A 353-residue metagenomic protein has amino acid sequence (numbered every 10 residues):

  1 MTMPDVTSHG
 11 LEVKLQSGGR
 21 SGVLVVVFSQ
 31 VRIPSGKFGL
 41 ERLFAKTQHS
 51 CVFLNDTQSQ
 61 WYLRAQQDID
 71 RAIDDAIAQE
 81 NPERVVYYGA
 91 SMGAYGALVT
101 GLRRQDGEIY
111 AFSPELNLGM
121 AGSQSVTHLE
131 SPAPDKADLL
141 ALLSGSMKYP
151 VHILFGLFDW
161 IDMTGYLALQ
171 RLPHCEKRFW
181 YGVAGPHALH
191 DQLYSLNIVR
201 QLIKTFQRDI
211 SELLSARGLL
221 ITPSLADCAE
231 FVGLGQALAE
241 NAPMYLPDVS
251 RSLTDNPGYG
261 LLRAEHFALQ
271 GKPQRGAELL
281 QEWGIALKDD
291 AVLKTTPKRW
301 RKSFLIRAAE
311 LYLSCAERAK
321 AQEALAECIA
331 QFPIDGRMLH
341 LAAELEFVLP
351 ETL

Functional and structural regions predicted by a protein language model:
M1-E83, D106-E282, A286-S314, A324: Extended, composition-driven regions rather than compact fold-specific motifs
A45, L102-R103, A330: Solvent-exposed polar/charged
N81-S91: Alpha/beta-hydrolase fold nucleophile elbow
G89-G101: Glycine-rich nucleophile elbow surrounding the catalytic serine of serine-hydrolase chemistry
R104, L172-P173, F332-D335: Acidic-histidine catalytic/liganding microenvironments
Q274-R275, R318-K320, T352: Structural signature of tandem alpha-helical TPR/SEL1-like repeats, specifically the intra-repeat loop/turn
Q281-A286, Q322-G336, A343: TPR/TPR-like (Sel1-like) alpha-helical repeat modules
L341-P350: Eukaryotic acidic, Ser/Thr-rich intrinsically disordered low-complexity regions
